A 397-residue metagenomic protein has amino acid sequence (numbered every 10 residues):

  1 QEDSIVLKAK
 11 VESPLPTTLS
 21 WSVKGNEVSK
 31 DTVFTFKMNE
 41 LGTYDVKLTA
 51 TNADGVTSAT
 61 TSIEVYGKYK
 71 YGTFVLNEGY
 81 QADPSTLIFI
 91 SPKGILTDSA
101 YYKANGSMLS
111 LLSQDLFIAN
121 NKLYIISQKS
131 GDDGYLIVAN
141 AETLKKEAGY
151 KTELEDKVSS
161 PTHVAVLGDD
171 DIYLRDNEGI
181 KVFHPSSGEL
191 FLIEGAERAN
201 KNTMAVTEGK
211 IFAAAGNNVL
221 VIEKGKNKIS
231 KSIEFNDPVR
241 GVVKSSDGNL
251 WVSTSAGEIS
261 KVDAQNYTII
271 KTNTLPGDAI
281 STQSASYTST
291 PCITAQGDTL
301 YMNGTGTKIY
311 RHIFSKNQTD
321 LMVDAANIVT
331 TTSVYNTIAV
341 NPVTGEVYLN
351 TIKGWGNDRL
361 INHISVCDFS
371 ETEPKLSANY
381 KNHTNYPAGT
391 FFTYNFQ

Functional and structural regions predicted by a protein language model:
E2-E12: A short beta-strand segment in extracellular, disulfide-stabilized domains
L19-K37: Surface-exposed, flexible coil segments in extracellular/virion-facing regions
G72-L76, K122-I126, D171-L174, K210-A213 (+3 more regions): Conserved beta-propeller blade signature
S91-G94, N140-L144, H184-G188, E223-K228 (+3 more regions): Short loop/turn segments that connect beta-strands within beta-propeller blades
I95-M108, K145-E155, S187-G195, N227-E234 (+3 more regions): A short beta-strand motif characteristic of beta-propeller blades
S107-F117, E155-L167, E197-E208, D237-S246 (+3 more regions): Repeated scaffold domains used in trafficking and secretory/extracellular systems, primarily beta-propellers
R359-Q397: Blade-level signature of beta-propeller repeat domains, shared across WD40, Kelch, NHL, RCC1 and BNR/Asp-box propellers
